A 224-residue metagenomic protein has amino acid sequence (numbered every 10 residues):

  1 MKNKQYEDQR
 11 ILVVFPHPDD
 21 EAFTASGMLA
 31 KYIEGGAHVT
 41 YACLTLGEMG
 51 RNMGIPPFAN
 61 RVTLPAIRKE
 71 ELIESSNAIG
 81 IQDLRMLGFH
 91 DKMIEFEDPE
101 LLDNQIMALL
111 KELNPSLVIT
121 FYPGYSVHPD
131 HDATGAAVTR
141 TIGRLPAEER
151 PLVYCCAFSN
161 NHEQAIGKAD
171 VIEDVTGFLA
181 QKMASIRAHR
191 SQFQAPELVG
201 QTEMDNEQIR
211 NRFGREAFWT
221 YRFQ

Functional and structural regions predicted by a protein language model:
M1-L113, R144-A147: Active-site rim/loop-helix segments in enzyme catalytic domains that contact anionic ligands
M1-V14, D83, K92, F96-Q224: Metal-dependent de-N-acetylase/amidase catalytic core
